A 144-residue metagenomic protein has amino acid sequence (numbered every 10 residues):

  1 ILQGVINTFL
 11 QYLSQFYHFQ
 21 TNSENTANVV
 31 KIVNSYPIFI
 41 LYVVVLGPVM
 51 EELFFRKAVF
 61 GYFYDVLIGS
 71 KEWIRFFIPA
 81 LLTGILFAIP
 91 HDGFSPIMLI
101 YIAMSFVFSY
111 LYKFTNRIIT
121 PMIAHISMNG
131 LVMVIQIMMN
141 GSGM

Functional and structural regions predicted by a protein language model:
I1, V66, S70-E72, M128-M138: Small-residue-rich segments of transmembrane alpha-helices in multi-pass membrane proteins, especially helix faces
I1-G47, D65-G69, S142-M144: Juxtamembrane helix-loop-helix connectors linking adjacent transmembrane helices in multi-pass membrane enzymes
L2-N7, E51, T83, F87 (+2 more regions): Alpha-helical transmembrane segments of multipass membrane proteins
S35-I40, E72-A80, I97, Y101: Residue-level signature of transmembrane alpha-helical entry/exit and packing/kink sites in multi-pass membrane
V43, G47-P48, R56-K57, F87 (+1 more regions): Active-site alpha-helix of zinc metalloproteases
V49-F54, A58-V59, F63, I89 (+3 more regions): Active-site His/Glu-centered metal-binding helix of metallohydrolases
L53-L82, Y110-R117: Membrane-interface helix/loop boundary segments of multi-pass membrane proteins
L81, D92, P96-M144: Functionally important transmembrane alpha-helices
